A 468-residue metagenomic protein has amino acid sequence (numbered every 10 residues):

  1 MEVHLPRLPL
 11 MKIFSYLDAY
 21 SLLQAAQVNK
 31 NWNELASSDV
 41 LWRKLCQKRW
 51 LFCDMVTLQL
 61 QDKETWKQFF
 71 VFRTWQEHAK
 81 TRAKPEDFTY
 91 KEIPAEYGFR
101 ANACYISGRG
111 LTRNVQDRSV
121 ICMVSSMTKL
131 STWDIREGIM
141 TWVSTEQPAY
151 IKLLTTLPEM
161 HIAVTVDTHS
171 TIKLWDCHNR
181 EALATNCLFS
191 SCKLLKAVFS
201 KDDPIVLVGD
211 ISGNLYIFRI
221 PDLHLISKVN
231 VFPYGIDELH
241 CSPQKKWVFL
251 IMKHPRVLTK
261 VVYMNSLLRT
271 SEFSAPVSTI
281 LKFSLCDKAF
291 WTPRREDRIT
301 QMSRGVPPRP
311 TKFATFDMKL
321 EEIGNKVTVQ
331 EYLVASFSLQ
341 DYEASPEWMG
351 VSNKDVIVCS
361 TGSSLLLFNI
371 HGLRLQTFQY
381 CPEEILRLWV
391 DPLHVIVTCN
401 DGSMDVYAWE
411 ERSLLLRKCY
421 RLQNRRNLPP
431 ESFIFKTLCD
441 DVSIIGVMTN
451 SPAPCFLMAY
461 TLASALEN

Functional and structural regions predicted by a protein language model:
E2, L8, S15, Y20 (+4 more regions): Intrinsically disordered, low-complexity acidic/Ser/Thr/Pro-rich linker and tail segments in large eukaryotic scaffolds
R82-K196, N230, M302-P310, T449-N450: WD40 beta-propeller repeat fold
K91-Y97, I139-S144, E181-C187, H224-V229 (+5 more regions): A short beta-strand motif characteristic of beta-propeller blades
R100-R113, P148-T155, S190-F199, Y234-C241 (+4 more regions): Canonical WD40 repeat/beta-propeller blade segments in eukaryotic WD-repeat proteins
R118-S119, E159-H161, D202-P204, Q244-K246 (+4 more regions): Short coil/turn segments that connect the beta-strands within blades of beta-propeller domains
V120-S125, A163-D167, V206-G209, F249-M252 (+4 more regions): Conserved beta-strand element within WD40/beta-propeller blades
L130-D134, I172-D176, L215-R219, L258-N265 (+4 more regions): WD40-repeat beta-propellers
S432-N468: Blade-level signature of beta-propeller repeat domains, shared across WD40, Kelch, NHL, RCC1 and BNR/Asp-box propellers
